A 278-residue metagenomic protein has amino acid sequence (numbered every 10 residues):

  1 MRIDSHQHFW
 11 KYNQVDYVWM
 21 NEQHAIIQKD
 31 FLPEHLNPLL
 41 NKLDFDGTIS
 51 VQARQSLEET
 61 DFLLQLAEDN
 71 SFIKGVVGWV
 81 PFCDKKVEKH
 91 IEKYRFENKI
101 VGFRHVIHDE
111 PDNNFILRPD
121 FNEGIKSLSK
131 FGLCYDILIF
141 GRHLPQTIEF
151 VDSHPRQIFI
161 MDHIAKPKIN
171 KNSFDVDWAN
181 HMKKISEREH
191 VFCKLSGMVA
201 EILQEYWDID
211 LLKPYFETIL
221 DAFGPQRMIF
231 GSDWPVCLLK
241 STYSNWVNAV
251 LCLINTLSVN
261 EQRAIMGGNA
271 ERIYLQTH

Functional and structural regions predicted by a protein language model:
M1-I3, I26-G47, T218, A222-I229 (+1 more regions): Mid-to-C-terminal alpha-helical segments outside catalytic/metal-binding sites
M1-W19: Replace "His-x-His-based motif
H6, T48, L63, V76 (+7 more regions): Conserved, mostly hydrophobic/aromatic
H8, R54, A165, M198-V199 (+1 more regions): Catalytic metal-binding/acid-base residues of hydrolase active sites
N21-K29, E34-Q55, I73-P81, V101-H105 (+1 more regions): Divalent metal-dependent hydrolysis catalytic cores, especially in the metallo-beta-lactamase
H35-L39, E59-L66, V87-Y94, D120-S127 (+4 more regions): A general structural detector for well-ordered alpha-helical segments in enzyme core domains, enriched
S56-R142, E149-V151, K194, M198 (+1 more regions): Active-site gating/metal-coordination segments in enzymes
F115-I229: Catalytic pocket-lining loop regions of alpha/beta-barrel enzymes, especially the amidohydrolase/enolase/GH5 lineages
